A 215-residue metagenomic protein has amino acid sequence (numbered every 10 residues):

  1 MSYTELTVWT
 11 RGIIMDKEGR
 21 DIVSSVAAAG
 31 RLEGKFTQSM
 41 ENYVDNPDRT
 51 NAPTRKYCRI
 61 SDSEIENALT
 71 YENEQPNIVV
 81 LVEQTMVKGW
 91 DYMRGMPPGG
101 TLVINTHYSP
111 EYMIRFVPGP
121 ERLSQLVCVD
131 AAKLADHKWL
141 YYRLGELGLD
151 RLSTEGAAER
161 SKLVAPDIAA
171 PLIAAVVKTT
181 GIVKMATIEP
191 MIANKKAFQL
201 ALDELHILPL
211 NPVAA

Functional and structural regions predicted by a protein language model:
M1-A215: Active-site cofactor/cluster-binding pocket
